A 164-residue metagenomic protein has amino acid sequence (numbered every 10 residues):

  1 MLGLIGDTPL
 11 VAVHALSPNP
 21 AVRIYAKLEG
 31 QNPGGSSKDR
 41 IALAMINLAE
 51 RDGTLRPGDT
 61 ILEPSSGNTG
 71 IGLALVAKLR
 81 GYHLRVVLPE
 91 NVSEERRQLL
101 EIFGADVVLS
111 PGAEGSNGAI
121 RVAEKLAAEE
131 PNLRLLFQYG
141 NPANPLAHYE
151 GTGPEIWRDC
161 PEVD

Functional and structural regions predicted by a protein language model:
M1-D164: PLP-dependent amino-acid enzyme catalytic core
